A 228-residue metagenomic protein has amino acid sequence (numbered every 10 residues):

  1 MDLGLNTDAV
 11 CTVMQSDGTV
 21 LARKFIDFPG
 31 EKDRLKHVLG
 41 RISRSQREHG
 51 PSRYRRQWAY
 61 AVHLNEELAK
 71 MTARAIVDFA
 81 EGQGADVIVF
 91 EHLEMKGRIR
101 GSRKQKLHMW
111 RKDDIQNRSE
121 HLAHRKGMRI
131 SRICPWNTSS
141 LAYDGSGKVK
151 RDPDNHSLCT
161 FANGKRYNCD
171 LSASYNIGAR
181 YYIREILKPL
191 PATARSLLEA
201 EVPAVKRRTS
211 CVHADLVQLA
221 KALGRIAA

Functional and structural regions predicted by a protein language model:
M1-A228: Positively charged, helix-rich recognition surfaces that bind polyanionic ligands
